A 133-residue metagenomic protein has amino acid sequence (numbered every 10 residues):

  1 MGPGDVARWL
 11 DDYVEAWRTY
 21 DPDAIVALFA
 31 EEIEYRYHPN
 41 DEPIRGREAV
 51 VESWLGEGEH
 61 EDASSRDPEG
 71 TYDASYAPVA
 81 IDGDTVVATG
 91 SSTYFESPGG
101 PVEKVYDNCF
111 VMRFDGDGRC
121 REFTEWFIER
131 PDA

Functional and structural regions predicted by a protein language model:
M1-E31: Short, low-complexity N-terminal intrinsically disordered segments enriched in polar/charged residues
R8, G70-Y72, K104-Y106: Short solvent-exposed loop/turn micro-motifs enriched in small/polar/acidic residues
P22-T85: A solvent-exposed, acidic/Ser-Thr-rich amphipathic alpha-helical stretch
E32, T89-F95: Generic short beta-strand segments
Y94-V105: Short, cysteine-centered beta-strand-loop-beta hairpins and adjacent loop/turn segments enriched in charged/polar
V105-A133: Short beta-strand edge/turn micro-motifs at domain boundaries
